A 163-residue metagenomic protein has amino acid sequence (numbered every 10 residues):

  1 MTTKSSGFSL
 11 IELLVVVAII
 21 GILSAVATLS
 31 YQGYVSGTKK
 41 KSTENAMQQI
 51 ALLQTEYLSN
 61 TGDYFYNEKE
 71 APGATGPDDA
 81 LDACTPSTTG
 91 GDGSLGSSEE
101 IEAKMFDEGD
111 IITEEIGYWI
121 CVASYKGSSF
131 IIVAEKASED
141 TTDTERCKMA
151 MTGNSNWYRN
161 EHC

Functional and structural regions predicted by a protein language model:
M1-Y31, V35: N-terminal single-pass transmembrane signal-anchor helix
T3-K4, E44, T89, E114: N-terminal compositionally biased, intrinsically disordered segments and leader/signal-like regions
T3-S5, G37, E56, N60: Conserved amphipathic alpha-helical interaction elements at protein-protein interfaces in regulatory, energy-coupling
T28-M47, T61: Aliphatic-rich helix starts adjacent to a transmembrane/signal segment
K41, Q48, L52-A71: Alpha-helix exit/C-cap motif
N45, Q49, G153-N154: Hydrophobic alpha-helical segments of small multi-pass membrane proteins
N60-C163: Periplasmic/extracellular, small/polar-rich flexible segments of pilin-like filament-forming proteins
